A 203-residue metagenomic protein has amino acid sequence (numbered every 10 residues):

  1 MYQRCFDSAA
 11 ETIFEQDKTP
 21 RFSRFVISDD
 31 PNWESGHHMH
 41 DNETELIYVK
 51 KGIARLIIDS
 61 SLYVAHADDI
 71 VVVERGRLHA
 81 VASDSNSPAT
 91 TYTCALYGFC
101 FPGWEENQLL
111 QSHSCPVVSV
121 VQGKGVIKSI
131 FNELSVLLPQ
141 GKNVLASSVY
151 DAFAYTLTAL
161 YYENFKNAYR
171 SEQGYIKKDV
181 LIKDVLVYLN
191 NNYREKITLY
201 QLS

Functional and structural regions predicted by a protein language model:
M1-I70, S85, E105-Q111, V118: Generic protein-terminus/edge-of-domain signal
D68, Y200-S203: Append "Primarily bacterial transcriptional regulators
V73: Short Ser/Thr-interspersed hydrophobic loop/turn segments at strand-loop and sheet-helix junctions that line or gate
G76-F101: Ligand-binding loop in jelly-roll beta-barrel domains
T90, D151-Y155: Σ70-family region 2.3-2.4 aromatic/basic alpha-helix that recognizes the −10 promoter and nucleates DNA melting
E106-N132: Aromatic/histidine-rich interaction motifs
C115-G125, L138-Y150, T158-Q201: Short, Lys/Arg-enriched, Trp-marked, Pro/Gly-tolerant hinge/linker segments that flank
